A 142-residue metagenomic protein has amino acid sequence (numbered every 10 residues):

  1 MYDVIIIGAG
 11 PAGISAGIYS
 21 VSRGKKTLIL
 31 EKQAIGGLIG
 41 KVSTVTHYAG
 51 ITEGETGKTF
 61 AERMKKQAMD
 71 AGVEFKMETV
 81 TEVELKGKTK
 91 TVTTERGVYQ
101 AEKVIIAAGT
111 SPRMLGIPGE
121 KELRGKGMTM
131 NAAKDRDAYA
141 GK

Functional and structural regions predicted by a protein language model:
M1-I7, R23, F75-K142: FAD-binding core/adjacent interface of flavoenzyme oxidoreductases
I5-I7, V21-K41: Glycine-rich FAD pyrophosphate-binding loop
G8-A12: Glycine-rich Rossmann-fold phosphate-binding loop(s) that bind the pyrophosphate of adenine dinucleotide cofactors
A34, E53, A133-K134: Short, acidic/turn-prone active-site loops that include or flank metal/cofactor- and phosphate-binding residues
G40-V98: N-terminal Rossmann-like dinucleotide/flavin-binding domain of flavoprotein oxidoreductases that bind FAD/FMN
